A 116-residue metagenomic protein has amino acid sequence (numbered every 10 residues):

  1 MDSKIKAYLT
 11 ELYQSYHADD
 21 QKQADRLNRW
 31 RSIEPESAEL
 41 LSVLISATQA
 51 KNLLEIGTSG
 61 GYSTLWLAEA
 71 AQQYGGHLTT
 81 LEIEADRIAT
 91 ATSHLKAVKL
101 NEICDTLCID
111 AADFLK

Functional and structural regions predicted by a protein language model:
M1-K116: A short alpha-helical cap/connector motif
